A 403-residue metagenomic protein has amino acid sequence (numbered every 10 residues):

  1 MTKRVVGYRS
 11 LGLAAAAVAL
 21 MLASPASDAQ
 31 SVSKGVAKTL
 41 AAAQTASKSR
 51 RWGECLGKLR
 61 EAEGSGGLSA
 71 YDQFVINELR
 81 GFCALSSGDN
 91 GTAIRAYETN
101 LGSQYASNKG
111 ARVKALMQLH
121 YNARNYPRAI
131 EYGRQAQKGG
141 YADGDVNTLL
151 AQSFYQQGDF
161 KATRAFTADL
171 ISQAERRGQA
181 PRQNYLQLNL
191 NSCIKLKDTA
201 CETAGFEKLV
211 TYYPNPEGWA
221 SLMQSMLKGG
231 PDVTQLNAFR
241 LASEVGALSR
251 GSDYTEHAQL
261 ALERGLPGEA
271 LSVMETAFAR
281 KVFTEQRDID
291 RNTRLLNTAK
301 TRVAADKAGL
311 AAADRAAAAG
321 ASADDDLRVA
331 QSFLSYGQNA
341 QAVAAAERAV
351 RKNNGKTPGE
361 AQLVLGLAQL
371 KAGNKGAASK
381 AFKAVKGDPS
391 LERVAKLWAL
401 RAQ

Functional and structural regions predicted by a protein language model:
T2-A14: Bacterial N-terminal signal peptides that target proteins for export
V5, S27-V32, R250-D253, Q259-K307: Long, contiguous interaction/recruitment modules in multidomain scaffold/adaptor proteins
V5-V6, L20-T99, S103, S107-A111 (+1 more regions): N-terminal leader/linker segments that initiate helical-solenoid repeat arrays
S31-A41, A70-N77, Q104-A115, R128 (+11 more regions): Generic helix N-cap/helix-start motif at coil->alpha-helix transitions
A46, A84, H120, F154 (+6 more regions): Residue at a conserved register position within TPR or TPR-like alpha-solenoid repeats
K58-E61, N90-L101, Y126-K138, K161-Q173 (+6 more regions): Alpha-helical repeat scaffolds
A321-Q403: C-terminal soluble interaction/assembly domains
